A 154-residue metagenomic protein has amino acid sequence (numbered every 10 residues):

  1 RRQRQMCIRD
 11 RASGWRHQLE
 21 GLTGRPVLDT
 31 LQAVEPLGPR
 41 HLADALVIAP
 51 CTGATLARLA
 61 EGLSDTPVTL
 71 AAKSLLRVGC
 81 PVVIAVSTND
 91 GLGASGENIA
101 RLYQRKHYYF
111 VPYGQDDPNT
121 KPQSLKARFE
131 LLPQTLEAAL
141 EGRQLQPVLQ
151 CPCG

Functional and structural regions predicted by a protein language model:
Q3-I8: Short, small-residue-biased leader/transition segments that mark boundaries at the very start of proteins
D10, G14, T66, A94-E97 (+1 more regions): Conserved active-site and cofactor/substrate-binding residues in soluble primary-metabolism enzymes
G14-Q32: Short, structured active-site "lid" loops
L22-T23, V78, Q104-K106: Short, structured coil segments at secondary-structure junctions
P26, A33-E97: Helix-loop-strand module that forms the ligand-binding subsite of alpha/beta enzymes
S87-P122: Phosphate/ribose-phosphate-bearing ligand recognition and processing surfaces, centered on ADP-ribose/NAD(+/P+) systems
Y108-G154: Glycine-rich phosphate/pyrophosphate-binding loop and the adjoining helix
